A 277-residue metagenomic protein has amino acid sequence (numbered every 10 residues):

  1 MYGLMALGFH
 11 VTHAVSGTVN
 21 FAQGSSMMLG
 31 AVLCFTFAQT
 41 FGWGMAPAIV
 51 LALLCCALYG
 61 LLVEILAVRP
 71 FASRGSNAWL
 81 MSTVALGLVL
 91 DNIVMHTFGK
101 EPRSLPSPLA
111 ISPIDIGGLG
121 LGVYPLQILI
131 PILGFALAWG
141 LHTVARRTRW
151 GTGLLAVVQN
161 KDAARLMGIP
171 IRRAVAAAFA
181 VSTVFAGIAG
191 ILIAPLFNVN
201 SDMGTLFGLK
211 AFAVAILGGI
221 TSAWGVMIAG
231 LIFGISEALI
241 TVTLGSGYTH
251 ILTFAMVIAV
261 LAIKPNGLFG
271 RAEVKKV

Functional and structural regions predicted by a protein language model:
M1, L119-V199, A223-A229: Helix-loop-helix "hairpin" substructures at the membrane interface of multi-pass membrane proteins
M1-T40, L62-A78, D162, L217-A223: Single transmembrane alpha-helix segments in multi-pass membrane proteins
Y2, A31-F35, L53-Y59, L86-I93 (+4 more regions): Hydrophobic core segments of alpha-helical transmembrane domains in multi-pass membrane transport and ion-translocation
S25, F71-M95, G204-I216, G245-K264: Pore- or pathway-lining transmembrane helices of multi-pass membrane proteins that form conduits for solutes/ions
G42-L54, F179-A186, G190-I191, L196-V257: Transmembrane alpha-helical segments in multi-pass inner-membrane proteins
G42-L86, I93, I228-F233, E237 (+1 more regions): Alpha-helical transmembrane segments within multi-pass membrane transporters and channels
P70-R147, A174, L239, L244 (+2 more regions): Transmembrane helix-bundle core of multi-pass membrane transporters and related energy-transducing complexes
T97, Q159-L166, P170-R173, L244-V277: Cytosolic-side transmembrane-helix boundaries in multi-pass membrane proteins
